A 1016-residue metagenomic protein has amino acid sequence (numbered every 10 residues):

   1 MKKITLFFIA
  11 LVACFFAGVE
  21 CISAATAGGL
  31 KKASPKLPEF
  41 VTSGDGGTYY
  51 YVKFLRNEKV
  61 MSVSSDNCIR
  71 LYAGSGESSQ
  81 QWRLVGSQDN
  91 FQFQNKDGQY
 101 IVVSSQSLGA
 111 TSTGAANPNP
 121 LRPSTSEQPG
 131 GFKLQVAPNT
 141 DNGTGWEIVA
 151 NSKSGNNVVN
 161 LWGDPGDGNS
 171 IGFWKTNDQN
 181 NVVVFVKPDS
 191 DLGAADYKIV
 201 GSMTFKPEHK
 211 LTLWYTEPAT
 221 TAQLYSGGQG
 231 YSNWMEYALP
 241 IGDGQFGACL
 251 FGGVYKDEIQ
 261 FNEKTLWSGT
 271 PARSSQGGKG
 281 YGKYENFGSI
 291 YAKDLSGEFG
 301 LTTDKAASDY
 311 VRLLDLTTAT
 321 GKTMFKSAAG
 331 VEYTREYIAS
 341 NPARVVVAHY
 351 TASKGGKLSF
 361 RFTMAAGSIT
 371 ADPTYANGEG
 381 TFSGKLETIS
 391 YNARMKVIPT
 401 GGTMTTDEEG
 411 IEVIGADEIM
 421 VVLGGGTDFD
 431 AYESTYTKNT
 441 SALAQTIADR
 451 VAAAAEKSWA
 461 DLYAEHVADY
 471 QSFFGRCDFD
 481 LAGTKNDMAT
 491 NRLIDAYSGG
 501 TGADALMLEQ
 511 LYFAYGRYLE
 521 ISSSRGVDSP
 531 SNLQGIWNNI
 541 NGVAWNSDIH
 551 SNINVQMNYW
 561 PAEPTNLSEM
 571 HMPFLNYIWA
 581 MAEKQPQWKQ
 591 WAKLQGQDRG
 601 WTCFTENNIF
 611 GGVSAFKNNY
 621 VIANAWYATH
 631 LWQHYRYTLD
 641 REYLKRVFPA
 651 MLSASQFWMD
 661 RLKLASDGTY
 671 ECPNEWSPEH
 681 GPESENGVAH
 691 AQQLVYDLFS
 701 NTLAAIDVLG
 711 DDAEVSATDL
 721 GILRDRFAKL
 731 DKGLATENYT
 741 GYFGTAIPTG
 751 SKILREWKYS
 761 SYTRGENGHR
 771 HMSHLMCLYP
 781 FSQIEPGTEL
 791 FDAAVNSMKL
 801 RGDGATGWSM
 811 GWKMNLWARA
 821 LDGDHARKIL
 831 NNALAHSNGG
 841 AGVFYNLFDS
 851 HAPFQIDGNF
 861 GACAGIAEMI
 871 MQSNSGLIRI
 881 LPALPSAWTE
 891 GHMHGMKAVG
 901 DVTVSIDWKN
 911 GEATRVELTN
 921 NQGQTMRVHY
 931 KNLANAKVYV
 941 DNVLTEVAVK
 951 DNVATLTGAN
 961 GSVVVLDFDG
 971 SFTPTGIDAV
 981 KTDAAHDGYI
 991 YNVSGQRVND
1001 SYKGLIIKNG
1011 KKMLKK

Functional and structural regions predicted by a protein language model:
M1, V159, T975-V980, G995 (+1 more regions): Terminal processing/anchoring signals of secreted or surface-associated proteins and related intramolecular
A25-Y197: Lectin-like carbohydrate-binding module/patch detector with strong preference for beta-trefoil
G193-D196, S971-S994: Residue-level detector of functionally pivotal "anchor" positions at catalytic/ligand-binding pockets or at interdomain
Y197-A615, Y635, L652-S655, A665-Y670 (+8 more regions): Aromatic-residue-lined binding/catalytic grooves and analogous aromatic/hydrophobic interfacial grooves in multimeric
N286-T302, I856-V899, T903-V904: Catalytic cores of secreted or luminal carbohydrate-active enzymes
G516, V993-Q996: Short, glycine-anchored, charge-dense loop/turn motifs used at functional sites
Q534-G535, N539-I540, N552, Y670-W676 (+2 more regions): C-terminal catalytic domain of Rieske-type non-heme iron oxygenases
L1005-K1016: C-terminal tail/sorting-segment detector
